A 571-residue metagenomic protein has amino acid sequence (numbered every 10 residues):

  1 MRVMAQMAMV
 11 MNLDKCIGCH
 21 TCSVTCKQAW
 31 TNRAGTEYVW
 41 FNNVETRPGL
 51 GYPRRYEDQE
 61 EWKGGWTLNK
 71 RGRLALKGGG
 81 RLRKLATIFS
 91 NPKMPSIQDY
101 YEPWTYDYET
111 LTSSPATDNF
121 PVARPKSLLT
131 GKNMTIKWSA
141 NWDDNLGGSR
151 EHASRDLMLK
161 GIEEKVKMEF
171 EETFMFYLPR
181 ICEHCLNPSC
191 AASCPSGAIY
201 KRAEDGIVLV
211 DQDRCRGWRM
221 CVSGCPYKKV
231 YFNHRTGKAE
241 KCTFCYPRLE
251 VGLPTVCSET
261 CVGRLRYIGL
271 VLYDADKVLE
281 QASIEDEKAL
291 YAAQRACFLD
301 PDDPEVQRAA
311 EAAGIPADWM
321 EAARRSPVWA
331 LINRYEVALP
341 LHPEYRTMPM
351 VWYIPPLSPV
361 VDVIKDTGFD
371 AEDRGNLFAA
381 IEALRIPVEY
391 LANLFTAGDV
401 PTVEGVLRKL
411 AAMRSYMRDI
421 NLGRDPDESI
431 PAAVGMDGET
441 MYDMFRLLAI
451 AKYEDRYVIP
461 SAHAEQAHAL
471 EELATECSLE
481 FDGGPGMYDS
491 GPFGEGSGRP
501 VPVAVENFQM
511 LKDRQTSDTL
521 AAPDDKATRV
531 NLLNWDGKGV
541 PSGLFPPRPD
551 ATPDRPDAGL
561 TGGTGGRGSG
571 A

Functional and structural regions predicted by a protein language model:
M1-A571: Non-ligating segments of multi-cofactor redox enzymes
